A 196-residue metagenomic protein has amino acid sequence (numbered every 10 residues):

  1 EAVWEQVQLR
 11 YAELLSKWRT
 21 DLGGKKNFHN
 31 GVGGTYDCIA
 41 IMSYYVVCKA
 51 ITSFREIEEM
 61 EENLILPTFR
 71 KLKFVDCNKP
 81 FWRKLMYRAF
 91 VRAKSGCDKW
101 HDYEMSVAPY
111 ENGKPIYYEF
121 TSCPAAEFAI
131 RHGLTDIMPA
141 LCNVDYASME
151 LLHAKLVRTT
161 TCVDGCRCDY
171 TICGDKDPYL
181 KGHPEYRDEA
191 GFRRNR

Functional and structural regions predicted by a protein language model:
E1-C48: N-terminal, charged low-complexity regulatory/assembly segments
H29-N30, A129-H132, R187: A short, structure-level motif marking secondary-structure boundaries and short turns
G33-R131: Amphipathic interaction/junction segments at domain boundaries or subunit interfaces
S106-D164: Short, hydrophobic/π-rich interface segment
A125-E127, D175-G182: Short, charged/polar, Gly/Pro-enriched secondary-structure boundary elements
D136-L141, D175-P178, D188-R193: Short, low-complexity, polar/charged sequence segments that are solvent-exposed and flexible
A147, E185-R196: Short, cationic low-complexity segments
T159, G165-D175: C-terminal edge-of-domain segments
